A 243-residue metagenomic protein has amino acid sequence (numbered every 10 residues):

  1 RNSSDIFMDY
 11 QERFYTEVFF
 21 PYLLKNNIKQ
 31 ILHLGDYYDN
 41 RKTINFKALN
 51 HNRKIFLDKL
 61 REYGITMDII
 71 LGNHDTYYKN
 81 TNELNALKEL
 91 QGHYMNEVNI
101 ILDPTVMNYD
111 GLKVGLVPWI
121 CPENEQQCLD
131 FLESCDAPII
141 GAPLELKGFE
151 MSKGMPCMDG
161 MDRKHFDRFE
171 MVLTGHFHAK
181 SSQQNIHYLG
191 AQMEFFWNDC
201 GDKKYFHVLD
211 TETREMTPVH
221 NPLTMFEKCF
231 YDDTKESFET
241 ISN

Functional and structural regions predicted by a protein language model:
R1, D39-K42, D68-T81, M107 (+4 more regions): Active-site environment of divalent metal-dependent phosphoester hydrolases
R1-K54, Q127-A137: N-terminal active-site segment of His-dependent metallophosphoesterases
I28, E62-M67, D167-E170: A short helix->loop->beta-strand "cap" motif at the edges of active sites that frequently abuts
I31, D36, N52, G72 (+5 more regions): Divalent metal-coordination and catalytic microenvironments
F46-R61, L84-M95, Y188-K204: Short, electropositive alpha-helical surface patch
D75-K164, Q192: Conserved catalytic scaffold of divalent metal-dependent phosphoesterases
S152-T217: Conserved beta-sheet core of the metallophosphoesterase superfamily
D210-N243: Accessory, non-catalytic peripheral segments of nucleic-acid enzymes
